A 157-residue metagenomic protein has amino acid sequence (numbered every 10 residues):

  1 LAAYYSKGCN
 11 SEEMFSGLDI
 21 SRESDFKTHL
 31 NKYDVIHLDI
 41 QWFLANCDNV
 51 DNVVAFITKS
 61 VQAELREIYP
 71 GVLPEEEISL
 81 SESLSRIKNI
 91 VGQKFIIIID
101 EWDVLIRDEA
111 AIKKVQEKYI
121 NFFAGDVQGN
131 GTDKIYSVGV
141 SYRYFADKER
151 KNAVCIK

Functional and structural regions predicted by a protein language model:
L1-K157: Phosphate-binding site recognition
